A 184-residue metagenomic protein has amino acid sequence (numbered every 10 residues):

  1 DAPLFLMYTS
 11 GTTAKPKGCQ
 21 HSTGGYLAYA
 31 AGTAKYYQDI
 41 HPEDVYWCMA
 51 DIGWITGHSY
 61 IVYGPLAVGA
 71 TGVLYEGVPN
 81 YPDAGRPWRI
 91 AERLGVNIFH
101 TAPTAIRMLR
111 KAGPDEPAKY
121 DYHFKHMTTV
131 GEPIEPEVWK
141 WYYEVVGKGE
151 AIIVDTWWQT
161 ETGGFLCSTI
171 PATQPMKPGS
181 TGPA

Functional and structural regions predicted by a protein language model:
D1-Y8, K15, D39-V45: Conserved pre-ATP/AMP-binding loop-to-beta segment of ANL
M7, G32, K140-Y143: Active-site phosphate/pyrophosphate- and oxyanion-stabilizing loops and adjacent acidic/basic residues in soluble
M7-S10, A50: Active-site beta-alpha turn of Rossmann-fold NAD(P)-dependent dehydrogenases/reductases
S10-C19, I98: Long hydrophobic segments that form regular secondary structure
Q20, G24, G77-Y81, L94-F99 (+2 more regions): Hydrophobic alpha-helical scaffolding
L27-V45, I55-N97, K111-P114: Conserved AMP-binding/adenylation subdomain of ANL enzymes
A67-A70, N97-T101, R110-P178: Gly/Ser/Thr-rich phosphate-binding loop
G182-A184: Accessory interdomain/linker segments of ATP-dependent helicases and helicase-like nucleic-acid enzymes that mediate
